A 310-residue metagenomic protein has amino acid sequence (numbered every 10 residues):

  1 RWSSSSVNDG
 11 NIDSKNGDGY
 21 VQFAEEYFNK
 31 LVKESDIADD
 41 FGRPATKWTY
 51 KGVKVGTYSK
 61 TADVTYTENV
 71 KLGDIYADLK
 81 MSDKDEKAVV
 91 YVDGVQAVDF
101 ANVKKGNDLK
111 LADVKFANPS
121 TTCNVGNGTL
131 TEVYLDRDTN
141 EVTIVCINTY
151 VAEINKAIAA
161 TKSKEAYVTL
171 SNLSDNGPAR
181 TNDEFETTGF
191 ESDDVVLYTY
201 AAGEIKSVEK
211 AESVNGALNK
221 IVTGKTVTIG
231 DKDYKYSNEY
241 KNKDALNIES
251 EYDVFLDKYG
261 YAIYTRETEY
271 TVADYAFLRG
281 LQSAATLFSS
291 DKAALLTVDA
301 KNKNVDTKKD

Functional and structural regions predicted by a protein language model:
R1-D310: ...the same signal can extend to comparable exposed beta-sheet modules with similar sequence chemistry even outside
